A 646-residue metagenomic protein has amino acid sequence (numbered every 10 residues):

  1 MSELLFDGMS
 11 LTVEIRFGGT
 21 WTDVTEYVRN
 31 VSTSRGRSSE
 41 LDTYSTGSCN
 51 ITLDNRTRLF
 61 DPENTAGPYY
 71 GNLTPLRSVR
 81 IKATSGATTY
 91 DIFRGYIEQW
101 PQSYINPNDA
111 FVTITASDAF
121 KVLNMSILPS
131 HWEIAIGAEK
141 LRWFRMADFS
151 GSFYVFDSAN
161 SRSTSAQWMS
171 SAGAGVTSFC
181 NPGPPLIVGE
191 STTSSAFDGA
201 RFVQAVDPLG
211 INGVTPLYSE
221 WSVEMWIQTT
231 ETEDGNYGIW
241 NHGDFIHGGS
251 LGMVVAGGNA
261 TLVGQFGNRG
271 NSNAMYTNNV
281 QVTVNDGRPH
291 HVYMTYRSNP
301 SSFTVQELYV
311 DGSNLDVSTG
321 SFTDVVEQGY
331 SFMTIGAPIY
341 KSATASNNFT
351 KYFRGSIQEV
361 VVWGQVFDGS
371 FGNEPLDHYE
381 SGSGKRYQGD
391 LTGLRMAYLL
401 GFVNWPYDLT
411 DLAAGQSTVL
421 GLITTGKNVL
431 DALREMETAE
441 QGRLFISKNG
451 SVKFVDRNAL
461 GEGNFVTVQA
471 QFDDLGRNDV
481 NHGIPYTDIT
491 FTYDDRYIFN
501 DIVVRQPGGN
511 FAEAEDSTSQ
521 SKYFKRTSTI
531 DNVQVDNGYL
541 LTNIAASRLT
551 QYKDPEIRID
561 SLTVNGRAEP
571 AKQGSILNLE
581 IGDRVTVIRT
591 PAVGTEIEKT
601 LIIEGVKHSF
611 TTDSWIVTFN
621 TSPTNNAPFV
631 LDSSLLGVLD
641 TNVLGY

Functional and structural regions predicted by a protein language model:
M1-P129, S163, M169-P182, D244-F245 (+4 more regions): Beta-strand-rich assembly/attachment modules of structural machines
M1-R29, E133-G210, E220-V223, E233-G235 (+5 more regions): Acidic, small/polar-enriched beta strand-loop surface segments
G47-C49, F93, A110-V112, G450 (+3 more regions): Envelope-exposed proteins and targeting segments
S48-N50, T113, L141, E220-E224 (+2 more regions): Intrinsic-disorder/low-complexity, polar/charged segments enriched in Ser/Thr/Lys/Arg/Asp/Glu/Gln
I51, S195, W240, T334-A337 (+1 more regions): Bulky hydrophobic/aromatic "packing anchor" residues in well-ordered structure
S85-F93, P101-F202, G210, V214-T215 (+6 more regions): Charged- and aromatic-enriched interaction segments used to assemble and dock large macromolecular complexes
P216-S219, V223, I227-I239, D244-I246: Secretory/extracellular carbohydrate-interaction modules and structurally similar beta-sandwich "look-alikes"
